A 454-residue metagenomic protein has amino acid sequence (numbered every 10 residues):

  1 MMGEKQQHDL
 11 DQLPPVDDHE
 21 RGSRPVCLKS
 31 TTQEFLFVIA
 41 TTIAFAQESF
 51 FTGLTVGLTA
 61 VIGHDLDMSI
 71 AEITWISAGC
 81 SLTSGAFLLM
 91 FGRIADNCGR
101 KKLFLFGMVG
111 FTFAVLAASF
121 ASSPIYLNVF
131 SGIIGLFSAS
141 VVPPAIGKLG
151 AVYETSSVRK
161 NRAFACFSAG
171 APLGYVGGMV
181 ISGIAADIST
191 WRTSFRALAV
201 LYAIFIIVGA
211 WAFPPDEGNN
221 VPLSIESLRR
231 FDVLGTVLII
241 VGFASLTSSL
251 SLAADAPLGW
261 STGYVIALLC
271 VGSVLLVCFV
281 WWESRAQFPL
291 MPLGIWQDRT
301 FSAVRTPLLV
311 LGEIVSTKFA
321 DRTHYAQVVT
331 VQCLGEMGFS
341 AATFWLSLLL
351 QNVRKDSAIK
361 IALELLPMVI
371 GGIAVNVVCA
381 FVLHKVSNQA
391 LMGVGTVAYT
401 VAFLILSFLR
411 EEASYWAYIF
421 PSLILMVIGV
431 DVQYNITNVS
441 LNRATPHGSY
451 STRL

Functional and structural regions predicted by a protein language model:
M1-F50, H64: Cytosolic juxtamembrane N-terminal segment immediately preceding the first transmembrane helix of multi-pass
Q33-A78, L88, V141-I146, K318 (+1 more regions): Extracytoplasmic
E34, A40-T42, T55-V56, G263-Y264 (+3 more regions): 12-transmembrane solute porter fold
F45, M108, A114-V115, F130-S131 (+7 more regions): A generic transmembrane-helix signature of 12-TM secondary carrier transporters
S49, G53, S119, G135-P143 (+5 more regions): Small-residue-rich segments within alpha-helical transmembrane domains of MFS-like 12-TM solute carriers
A86-R100, A186, A374-Q389: Helix-to-loop junctions at the C-terminal end of transmembrane segments in multipass secondary transporters
M90, I94-L234: Helix-loop-helix hairpins in multi-pass membrane proteins, especially solute transporters
S189-P307, T317-T330: Hydrophobic transmembrane-helix bundles of small-molecule transporters
